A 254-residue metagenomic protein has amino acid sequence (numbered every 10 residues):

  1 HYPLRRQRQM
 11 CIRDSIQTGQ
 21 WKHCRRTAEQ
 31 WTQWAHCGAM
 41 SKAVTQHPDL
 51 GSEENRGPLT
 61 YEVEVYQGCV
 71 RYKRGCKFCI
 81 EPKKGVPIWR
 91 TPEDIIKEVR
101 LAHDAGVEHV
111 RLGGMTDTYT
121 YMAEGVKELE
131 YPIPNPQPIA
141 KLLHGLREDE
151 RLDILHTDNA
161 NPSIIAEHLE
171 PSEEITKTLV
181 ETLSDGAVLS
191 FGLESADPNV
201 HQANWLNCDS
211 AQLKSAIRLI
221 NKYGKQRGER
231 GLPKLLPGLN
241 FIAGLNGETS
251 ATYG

Functional and structural regions predicted by a protein language model:
H1-I12: Single conserved hydrophobic/aromatic residue that forms the stacking wall/gate of nucleotide- or nucleobase-binding
R13, A39-G51, A123-Q137: Charged, glycine/proline-rich intrinsically disordered loops and linkers
S15-Y66: N-terminal [4Fe-4S]-dependent radical SAM core
S52-D94: Canonical Radical SAM [4Fe-4S] cluster-binding loop centered on the CxxxCxxC motif and its immediate flanking residues
R100-E248: Conserved SAM/AdoMet-binding glycine-rich loop
